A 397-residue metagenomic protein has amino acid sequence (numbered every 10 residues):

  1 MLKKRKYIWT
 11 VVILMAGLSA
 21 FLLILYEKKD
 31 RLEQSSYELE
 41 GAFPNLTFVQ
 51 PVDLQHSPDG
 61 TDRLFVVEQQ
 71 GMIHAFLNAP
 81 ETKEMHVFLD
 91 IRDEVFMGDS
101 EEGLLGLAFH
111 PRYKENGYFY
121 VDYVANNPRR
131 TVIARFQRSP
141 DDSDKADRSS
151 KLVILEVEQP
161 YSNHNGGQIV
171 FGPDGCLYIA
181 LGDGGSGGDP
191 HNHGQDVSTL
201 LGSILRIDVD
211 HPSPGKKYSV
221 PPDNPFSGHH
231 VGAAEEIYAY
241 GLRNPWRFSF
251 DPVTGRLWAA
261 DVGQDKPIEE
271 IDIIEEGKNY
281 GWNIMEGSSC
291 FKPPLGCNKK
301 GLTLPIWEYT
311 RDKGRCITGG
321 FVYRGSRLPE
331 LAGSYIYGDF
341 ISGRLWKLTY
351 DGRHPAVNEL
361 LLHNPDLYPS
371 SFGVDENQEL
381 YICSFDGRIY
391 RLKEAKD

Functional and structural regions predicted by a protein language model:
M1-L14: N-terminal Sec-pathway targeting helices
G17, L22-G188, R247-A259, Q264 (+3 more regions): Acidic, Gly/Ser/Thr-rich repeat motifs that build Ca2+-stabilized beta-propeller blades
L32-E40, P80-H86, R138-L152, S213-A233 (+4 more regions): Beta-strand initiation motifs
H86-S100, S149-G166, H211-Y238, W282-D312: Surface-exposed loop and turn segments in beta-propeller and other repeat-based domains that flank or scaffold
I133-D141, H193-V209, I273-E275: Beta-propeller blade signature
A180-L200, P267-E270: Short, conserved, GDST-rich strand-edge loop motifs in beta-rich repeat architectures
E235-E276: Acidic, glycine-rich loop-and-beta core segments that form the ion-binding/anion-interacting portion of active sites
L242, H354-E376: Conserved blade-ending motifs and adjacent loop-strand segments that build the rim/top face of beta-propeller domains
